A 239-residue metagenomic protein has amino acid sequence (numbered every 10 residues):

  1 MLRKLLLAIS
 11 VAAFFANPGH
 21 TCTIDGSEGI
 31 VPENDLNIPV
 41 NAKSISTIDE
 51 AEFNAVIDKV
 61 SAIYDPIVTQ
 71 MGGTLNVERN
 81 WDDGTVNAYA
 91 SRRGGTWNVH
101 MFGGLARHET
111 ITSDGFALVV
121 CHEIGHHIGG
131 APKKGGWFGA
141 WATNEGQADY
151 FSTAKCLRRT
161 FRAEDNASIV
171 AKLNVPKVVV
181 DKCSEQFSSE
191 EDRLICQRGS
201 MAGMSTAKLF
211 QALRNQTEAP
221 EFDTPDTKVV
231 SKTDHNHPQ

Functional and structural regions predicted by a protein language model:
L2-A8: Sec-dependent signal peptide recognition, specifically the positively charged N-region followed immediately by
A8-A16: Bacterial N-terminal signal peptides
G19-R79: A metal-dependent hydrolase signature that marks the N-terminal structural subdomain at the beginning of catalytic folds
I67-D82, W137-G139, T160-A171: Surface-exposed patches in mature extracellular/periplasmic domains of secreted proteins
E78-H100: Catalytic zinc-binding patch centered on the HExxH motif and its immediate surroundings that defines zinc-dependent
G103-L118, F138-G139: Short pre-active-site segment immediately N-terminal to the catalytic Zn-binding motif
I124-T143, Q147, T153-E164: Catalytic Zn2+-binding segment of zinc metalloproteases
T160-Q239: Long, well-structured alpha-helical subdomains associated with metal-dependent extracellular/ecto-lumenal hydrolases
